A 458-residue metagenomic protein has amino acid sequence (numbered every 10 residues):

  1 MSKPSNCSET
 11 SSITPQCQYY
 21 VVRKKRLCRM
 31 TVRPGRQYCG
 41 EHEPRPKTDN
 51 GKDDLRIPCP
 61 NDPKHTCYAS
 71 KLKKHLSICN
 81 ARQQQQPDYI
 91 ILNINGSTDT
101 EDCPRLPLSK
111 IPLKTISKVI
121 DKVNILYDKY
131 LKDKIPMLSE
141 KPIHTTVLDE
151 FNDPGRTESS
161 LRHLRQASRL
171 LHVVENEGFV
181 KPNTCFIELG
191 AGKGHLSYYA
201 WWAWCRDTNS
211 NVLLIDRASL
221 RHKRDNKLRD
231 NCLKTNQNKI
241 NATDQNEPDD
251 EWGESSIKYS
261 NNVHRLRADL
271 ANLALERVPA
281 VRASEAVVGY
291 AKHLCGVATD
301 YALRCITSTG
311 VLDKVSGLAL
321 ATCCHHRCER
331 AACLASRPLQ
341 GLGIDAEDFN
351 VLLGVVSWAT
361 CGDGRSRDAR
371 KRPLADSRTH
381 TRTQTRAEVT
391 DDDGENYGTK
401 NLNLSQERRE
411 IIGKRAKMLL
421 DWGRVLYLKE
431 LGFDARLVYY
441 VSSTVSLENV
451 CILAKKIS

Functional and structural regions predicted by a protein language model:
S2-G35, G40-T66, S70-S458: Class I S-adenosyl-L-methionine
